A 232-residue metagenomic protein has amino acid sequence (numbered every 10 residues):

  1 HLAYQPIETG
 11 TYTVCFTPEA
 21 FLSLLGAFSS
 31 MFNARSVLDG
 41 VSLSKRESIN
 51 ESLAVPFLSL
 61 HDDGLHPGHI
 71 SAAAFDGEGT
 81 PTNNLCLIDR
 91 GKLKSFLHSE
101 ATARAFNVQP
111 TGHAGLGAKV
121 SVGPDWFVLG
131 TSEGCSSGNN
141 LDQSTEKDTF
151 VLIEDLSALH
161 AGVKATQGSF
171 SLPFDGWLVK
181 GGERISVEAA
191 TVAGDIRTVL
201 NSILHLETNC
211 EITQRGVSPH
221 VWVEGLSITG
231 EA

Functional and structural regions predicted by a protein language model:
H1-F32, S36, S95, E207: Internal alpha/beta scaffold segment
V14, A27-F28, R46-E47, L58-S59: Aspartyl protease catalytic domain
A34-V55: Amphipathic alpha-helical
S48-A232: Dual-mode signal for accessory low-complexity, basic/Gly-rich regions
